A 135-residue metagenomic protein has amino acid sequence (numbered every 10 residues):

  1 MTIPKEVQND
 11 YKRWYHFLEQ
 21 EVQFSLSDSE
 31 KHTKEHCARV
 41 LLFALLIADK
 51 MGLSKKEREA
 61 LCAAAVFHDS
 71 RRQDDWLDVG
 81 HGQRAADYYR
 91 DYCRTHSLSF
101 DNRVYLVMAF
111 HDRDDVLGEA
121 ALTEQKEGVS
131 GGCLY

Functional and structural regions predicted by a protein language model:
M1-D78, G82: Acidic/His-rich, divalent-metal-binding segments that scaffold phosphate/diphosphate chemistry
E57-Y135: Divalent metal-dependent catalytic cores for phosphoryl transfer on phosphate-bearing substrates
